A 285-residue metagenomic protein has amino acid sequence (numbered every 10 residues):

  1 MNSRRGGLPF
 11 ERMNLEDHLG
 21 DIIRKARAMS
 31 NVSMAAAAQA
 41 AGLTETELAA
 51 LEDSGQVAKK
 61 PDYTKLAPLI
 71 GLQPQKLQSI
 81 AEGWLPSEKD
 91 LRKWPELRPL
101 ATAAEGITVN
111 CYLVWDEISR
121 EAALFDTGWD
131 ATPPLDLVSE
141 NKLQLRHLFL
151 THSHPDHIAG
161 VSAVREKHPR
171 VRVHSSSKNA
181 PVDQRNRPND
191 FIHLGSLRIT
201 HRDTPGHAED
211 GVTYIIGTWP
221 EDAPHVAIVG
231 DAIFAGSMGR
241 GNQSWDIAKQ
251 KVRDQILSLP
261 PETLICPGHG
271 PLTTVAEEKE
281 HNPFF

Functional and structural regions predicted by a protein language model:
N2-S30: A short, Lys/Arg-rich alpha-helix, primarily the initiator
M34-Q39, L66: Short alpha-helical "recognition helix" segments of helix-turn-helix
G42, P61-K76: DNA major-groove recognition helix of helix-turn-helix/homeodomain DNA-binding modules
G42-A58: Recognition helix of helix-turn-helix/homeodomain-like DNA-binding domains that insert into the DNA major groove
V57, D130-T200, H225: Active-site HxH/HxHxD metal-binding segment of metal-dependent hydrolases
K89-E140, Y214-V229, G236: Conserved beta-strand hairpin/beta-sheet module of binuclear metal-dependent hydrolase folds, prominently
L113, F191-E221: Core dinuclear metal-dependent hydrolase active-site scaffold
A208-F285: Metallo-beta-lactamase
